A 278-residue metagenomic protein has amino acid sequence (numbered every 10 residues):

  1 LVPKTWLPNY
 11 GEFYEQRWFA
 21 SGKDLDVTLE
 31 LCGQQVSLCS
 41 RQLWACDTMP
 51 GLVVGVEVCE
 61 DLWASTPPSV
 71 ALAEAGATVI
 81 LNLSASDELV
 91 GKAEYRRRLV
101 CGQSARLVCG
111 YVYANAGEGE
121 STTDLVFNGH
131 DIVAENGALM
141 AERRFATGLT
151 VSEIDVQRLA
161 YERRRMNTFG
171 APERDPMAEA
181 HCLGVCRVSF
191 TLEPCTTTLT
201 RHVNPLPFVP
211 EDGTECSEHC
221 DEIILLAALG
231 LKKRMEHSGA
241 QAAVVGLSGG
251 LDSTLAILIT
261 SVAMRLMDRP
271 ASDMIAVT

Functional and structural regions predicted by a protein language model:
L1-G246, A256-D273: Enzyme catalytic cores with a strong preference for nitrogen-chemistry domains
G250: Conserved G/P- and acidic residue-centered "switch" motifs that form tight phosphate/ATP-binding loops in soluble
S253: Catalytic nucleophile loop
M274-T278: Short beta-alpha connecting loops at secondary-structure transitions that line or flank enzyme active sites
